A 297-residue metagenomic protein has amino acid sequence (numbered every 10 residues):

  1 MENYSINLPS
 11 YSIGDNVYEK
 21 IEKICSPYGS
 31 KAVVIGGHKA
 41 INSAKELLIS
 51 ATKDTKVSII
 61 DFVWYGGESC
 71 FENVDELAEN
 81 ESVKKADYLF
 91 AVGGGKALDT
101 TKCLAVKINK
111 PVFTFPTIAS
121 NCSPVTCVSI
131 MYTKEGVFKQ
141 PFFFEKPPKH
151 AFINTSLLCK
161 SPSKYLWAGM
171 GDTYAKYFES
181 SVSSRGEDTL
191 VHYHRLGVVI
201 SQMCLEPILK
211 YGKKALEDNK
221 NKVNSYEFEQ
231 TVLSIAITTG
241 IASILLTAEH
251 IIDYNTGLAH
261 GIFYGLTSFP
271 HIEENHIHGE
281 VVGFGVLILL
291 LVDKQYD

Functional and structural regions predicted by a protein language model:
M1-D87: ATP/NTP phosphate-donor binding region
N3-S5, S26-P27, S82-K84, A105 (+3 more regions): Solvent-exposed alpha-helices and their adjacent loops that cap or buttress functional pockets in soluble metabolic
P9, I108-S201: A glycine/threonine-rich phosphate-anchoring loop and its flanking beta-alpha core in nucleotide/phosphate-binding
Y18, I41-K45, K96-C103, C122-V125: Short glycine/serine/threonine-rich phosphate/pyrophosphate-binding segments that cradle anionic phosphate groups
K31-V33, D87-F90, P111-F113, K149-A151 (+1 more regions): Structural motif
E81-L104, I108-A119: A short, small-residue-rich loop immediately preceding and capping a beta-strand
V191-D297: Active-site segments that bind and position negatively charged phosphate/pyrophosphate groups
